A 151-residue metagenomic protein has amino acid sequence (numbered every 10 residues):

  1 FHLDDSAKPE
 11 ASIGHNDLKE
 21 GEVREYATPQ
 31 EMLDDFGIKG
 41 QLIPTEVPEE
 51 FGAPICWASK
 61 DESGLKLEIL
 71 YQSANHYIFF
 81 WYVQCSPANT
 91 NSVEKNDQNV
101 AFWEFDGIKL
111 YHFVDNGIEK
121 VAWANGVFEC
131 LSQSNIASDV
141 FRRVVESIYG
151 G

Functional and structural regions predicted by a protein language model:
F1, M32, F36, F128 (+1 more regions): Extended hydrophobic/Leu-rich segments
F1-L3, K8: Membrane-interface helical sensory segment of bacterial ECF anti-sigma factor regulators
H2, G37, G52, Y149-G150: Short, flexible coil/linker elements and helix-boundary hinge sites characteristic of intrinsically disordered
P9-N125: Short, solvent-exposed recognition patches
G126-G151: Surface-exposed amphipathic alpha-helical segments
